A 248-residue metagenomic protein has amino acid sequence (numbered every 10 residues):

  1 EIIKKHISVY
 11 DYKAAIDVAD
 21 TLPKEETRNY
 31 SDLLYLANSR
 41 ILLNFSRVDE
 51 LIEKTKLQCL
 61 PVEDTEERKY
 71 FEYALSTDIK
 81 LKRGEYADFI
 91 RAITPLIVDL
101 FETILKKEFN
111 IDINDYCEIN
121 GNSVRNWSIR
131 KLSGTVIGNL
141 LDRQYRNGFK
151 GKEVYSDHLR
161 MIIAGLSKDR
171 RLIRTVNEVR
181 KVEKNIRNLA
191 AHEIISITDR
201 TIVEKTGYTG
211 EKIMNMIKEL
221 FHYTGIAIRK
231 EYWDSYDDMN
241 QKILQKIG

Functional and structural regions predicted by a protein language model:
I3, I7, D17, P23-Y86: Charged alpha-helical initiation segments
Y12-E25, G210-I213: Amphipathic, non-membrane alpha-helical rod segments
V18, L36, A92-P95, A164 (+1 more regions): Extended, amphipathic alpha-helices with heptad-repeat/coiled-coil or helix-bundle character that serve as
P23, R40, A74, D78-L81 (+4 more regions): A structural signal for well-ordered alpha-helices, especially hydrophobic packing surfaces of coiled-coils
T27-D32, L43-E53, V124-G138, N215-F221 (+1 more regions): Charged, helix-rich terminal subdomains or tails
E63-D157: Amphipathic alpha-helical interface elements
G165-S235: Charge-enriched, short contiguous segments at helix-coil
D237-I247: Conserved non-transmembrane functional hotspots
